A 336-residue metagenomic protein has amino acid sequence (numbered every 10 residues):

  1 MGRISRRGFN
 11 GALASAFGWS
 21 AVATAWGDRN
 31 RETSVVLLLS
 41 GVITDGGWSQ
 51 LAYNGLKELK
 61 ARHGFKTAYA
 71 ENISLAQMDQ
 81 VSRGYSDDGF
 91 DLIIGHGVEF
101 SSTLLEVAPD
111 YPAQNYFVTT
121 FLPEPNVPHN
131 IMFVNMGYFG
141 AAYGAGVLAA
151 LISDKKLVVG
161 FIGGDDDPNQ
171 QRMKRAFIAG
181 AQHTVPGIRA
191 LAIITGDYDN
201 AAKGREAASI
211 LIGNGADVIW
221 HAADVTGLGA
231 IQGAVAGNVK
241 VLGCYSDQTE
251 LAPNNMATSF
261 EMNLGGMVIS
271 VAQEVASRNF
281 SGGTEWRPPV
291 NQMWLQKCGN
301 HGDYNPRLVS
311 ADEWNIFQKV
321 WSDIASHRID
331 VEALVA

Functional and structural regions predicted by a protein language model:
M1-G18: N-terminal secretory signal peptides and thylakoid transit peptides that target proteins across membranes
A21-R29: Bacterial Sec-dependent signal peptides at the C-terminal "C-region" and cleavage site
D28-A336: A residue-level marker of the well-folded mature domains of exported/periplasmic proteins
